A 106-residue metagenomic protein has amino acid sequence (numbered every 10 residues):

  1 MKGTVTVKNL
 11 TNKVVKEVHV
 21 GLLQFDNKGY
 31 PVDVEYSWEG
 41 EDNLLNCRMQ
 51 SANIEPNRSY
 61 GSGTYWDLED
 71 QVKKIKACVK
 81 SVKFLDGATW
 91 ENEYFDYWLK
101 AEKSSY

Functional and structural regions predicted by a protein language model:
M1-T4, H19: Short, solvent-exposed loop/turn segments enriched in Ser/Thr/Gly
T6, G21-L23, C78: Soluble periplasmic/extracytoplasmic beta-strand elements of cell-envelope proteins
V7-N12, Q24-D26: Asparagine-centered strand-capping/turn motif at beta-strand->loop junctions
K13-E17, P31-D33: Short acidic/proline- and small/hydrophobic-mixed sequence motifs that coincide with surface turns and coil-to-beta
H19-Y30: Extended low-complexity, serine/threonine- and proline-enriched intrinsically disordered segments
P31, E35-T89, K100-Y106: Short, solvent-exposed, Trp/other aromatic-anchored flexible loops in extracytoplasmic proteins
E91-E93: Extracytoplasmic/secreted cell-surface and envelope-processing proteins
